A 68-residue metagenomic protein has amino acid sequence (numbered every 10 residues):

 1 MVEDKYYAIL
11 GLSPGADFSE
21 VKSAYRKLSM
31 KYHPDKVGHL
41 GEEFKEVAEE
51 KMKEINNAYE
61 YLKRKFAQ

Functional and structural regions predicted by a protein language model:
M1-E50, E54-Q68: N-terminal J-domain/J-like co-chaperone modules of DnaJ/Hsp40 proteins
